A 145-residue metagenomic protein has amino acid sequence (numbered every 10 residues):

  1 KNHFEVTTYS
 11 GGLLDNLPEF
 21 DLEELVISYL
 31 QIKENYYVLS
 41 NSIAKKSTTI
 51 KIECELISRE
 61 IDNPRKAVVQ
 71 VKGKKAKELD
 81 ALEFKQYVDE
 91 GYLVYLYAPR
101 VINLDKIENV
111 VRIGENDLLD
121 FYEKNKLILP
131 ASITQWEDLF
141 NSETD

Functional and structural regions predicted by a protein language model:
K1-D145: Mixed-charge (Asp/Glu-Lys/Arg
